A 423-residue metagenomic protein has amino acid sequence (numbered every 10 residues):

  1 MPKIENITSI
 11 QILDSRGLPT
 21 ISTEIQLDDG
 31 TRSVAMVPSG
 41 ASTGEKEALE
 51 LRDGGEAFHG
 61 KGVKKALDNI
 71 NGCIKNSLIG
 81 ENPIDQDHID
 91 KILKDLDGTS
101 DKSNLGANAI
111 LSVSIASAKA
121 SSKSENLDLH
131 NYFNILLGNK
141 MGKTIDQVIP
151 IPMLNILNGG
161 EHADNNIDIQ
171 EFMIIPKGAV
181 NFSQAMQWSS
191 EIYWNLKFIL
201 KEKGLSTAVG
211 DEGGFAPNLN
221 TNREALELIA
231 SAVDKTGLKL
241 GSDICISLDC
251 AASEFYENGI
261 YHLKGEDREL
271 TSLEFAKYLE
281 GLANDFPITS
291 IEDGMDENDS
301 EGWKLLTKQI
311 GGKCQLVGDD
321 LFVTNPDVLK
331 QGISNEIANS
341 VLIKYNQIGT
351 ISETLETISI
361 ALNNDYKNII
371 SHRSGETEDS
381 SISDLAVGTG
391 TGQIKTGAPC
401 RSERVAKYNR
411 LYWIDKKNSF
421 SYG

Functional and structural regions predicted by a protein language model:
M1-I21: Short, Gly/Pro- and small/polar-rich lid/capping loops
Q11, I21-D29, S33-S39, L154-P176 (+3 more regions): Short beta-strand elements
L13-S15, G98-S117, P152-D164, V209: Glycine/serine-rich anion-binding loops at beta->alpha junctions that coordinate negatively charged ligand groups
P38-L127, L136, M186, G214: Metal- or metallocofactor-binding catalytic centers and their adjacent structured scaffolds across diverse enzyme
K46, G138-N139, Q147-G210: Mobile "lid/hinge" segments at catalytic clefts and subdomain interfaces of large enzymes
E171-F182, S206-N222, E254-G265: Active-site-proximal beta-alpha loop/turn segments in soluble metabolic enzymes
R223-G423: Catalytic core of soluble alpha/beta enzymes
